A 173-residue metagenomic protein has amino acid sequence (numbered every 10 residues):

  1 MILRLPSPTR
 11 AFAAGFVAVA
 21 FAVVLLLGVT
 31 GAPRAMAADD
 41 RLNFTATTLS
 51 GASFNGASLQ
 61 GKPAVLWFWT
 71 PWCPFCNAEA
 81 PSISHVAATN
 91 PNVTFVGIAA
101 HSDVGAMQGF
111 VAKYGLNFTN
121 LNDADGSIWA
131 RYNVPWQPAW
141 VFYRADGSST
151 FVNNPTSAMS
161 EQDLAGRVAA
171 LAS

Functional and structural regions predicted by a protein language model:
M1-V19: N-terminal export and membrane-targeting signals
F16-G28: Bacterial N-terminal signal peptides
L26-G56: N-terminal "domain-start" segment that seeds a small globular fold
N55-N77: Short active-site neighborhood of thiol/selenol oxidoreductases, capturing the structured segment around
V65-L66, F95, W140: Hydrophobic beta-strand anchors of alpha/beta hydrolase catalytic cores
N77-Y114, A124-I128: Structural microenvironment flanking redox-active thiols in thiol-disulfide oxidoreductases
A112-L116, A124-A170: Thiol/disulfide oxidoreductase modules built on the thioredoxin-like
